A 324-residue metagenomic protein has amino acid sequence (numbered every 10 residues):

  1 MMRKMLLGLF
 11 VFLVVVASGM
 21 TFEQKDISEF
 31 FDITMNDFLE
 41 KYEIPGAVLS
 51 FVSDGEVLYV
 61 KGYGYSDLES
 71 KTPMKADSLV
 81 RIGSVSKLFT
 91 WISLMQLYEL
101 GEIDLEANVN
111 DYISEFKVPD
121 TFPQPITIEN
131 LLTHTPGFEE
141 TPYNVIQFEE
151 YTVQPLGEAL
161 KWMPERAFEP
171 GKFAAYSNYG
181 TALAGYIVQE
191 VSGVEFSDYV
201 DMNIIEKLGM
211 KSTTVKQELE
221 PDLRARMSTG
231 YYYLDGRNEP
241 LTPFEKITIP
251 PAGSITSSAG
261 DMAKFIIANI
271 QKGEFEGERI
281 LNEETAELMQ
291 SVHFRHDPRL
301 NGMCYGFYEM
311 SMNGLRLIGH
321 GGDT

Functional and structural regions predicted by a protein language model:
M1-M5: Positively charged n-region of N-terminal signal peptides that target proteins for export
G8-V16: Bacterial N-terminal signal peptides
V15-K25: Bacterial Sec-dependent signal peptides at the C-terminal "C-region" and cleavage site
Q24-I82, E102-D104, V153, G157-E165 (+1 more regions): Short, conserved catalytic-motif segment at the N-terminal edge
D67, D120-T324: Short, surface-exposed loop or secondary-structure junction motifs that flank catalytic or metal-binding residues
T90: Active/ligand-binding-proximal structured segments within catalytic/core domains that scaffold catalytic residues
L105-P119, L208: Short, glycine/proline-biased beta-turn/loop segments that scaffold the active-site neighborhood
